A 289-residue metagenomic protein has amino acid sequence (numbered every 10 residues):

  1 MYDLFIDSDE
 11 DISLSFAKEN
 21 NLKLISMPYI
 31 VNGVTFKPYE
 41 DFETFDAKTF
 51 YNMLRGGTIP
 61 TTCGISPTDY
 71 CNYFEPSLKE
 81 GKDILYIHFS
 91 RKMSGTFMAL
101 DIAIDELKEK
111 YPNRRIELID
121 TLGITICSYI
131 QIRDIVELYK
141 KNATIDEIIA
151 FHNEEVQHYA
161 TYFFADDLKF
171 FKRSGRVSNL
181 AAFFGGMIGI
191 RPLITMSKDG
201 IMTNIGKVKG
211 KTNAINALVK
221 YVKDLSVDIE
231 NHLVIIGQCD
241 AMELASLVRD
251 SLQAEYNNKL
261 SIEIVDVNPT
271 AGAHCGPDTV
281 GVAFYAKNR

Functional and structural regions predicted by a protein language model:
D3, D9-A17, L22-V34, L85 (+4 more regions): Mixed-charge interfacial surface used for oligomerization/domain docking and macromolecular partner engagement
T35-G95, E106-E109: Class I S-adenosyl-L-methionine
